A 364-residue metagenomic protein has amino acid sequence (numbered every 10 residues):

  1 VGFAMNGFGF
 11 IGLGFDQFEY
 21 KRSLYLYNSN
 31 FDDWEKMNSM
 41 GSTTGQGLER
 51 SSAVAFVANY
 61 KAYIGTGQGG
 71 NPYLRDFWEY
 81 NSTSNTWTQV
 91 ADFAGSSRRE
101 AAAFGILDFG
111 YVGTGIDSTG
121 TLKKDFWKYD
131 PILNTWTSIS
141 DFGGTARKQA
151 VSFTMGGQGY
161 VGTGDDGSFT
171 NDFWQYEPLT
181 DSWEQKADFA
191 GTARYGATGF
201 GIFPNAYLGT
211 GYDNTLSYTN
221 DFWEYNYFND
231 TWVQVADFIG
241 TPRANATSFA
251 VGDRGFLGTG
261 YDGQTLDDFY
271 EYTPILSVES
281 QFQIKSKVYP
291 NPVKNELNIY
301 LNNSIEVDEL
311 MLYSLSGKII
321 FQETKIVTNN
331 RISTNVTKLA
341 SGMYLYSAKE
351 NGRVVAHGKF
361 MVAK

Functional and structural regions predicted by a protein language model:
V1-I275: Kelch-like beta-propeller repeat domains
P274-I275, S280-F282: Sequence/structural signature of beta-propeller modules and their immediately flanking N-terminal secretory/stalk
Q281-Y289, V293-K364: C-terminal outer-membrane/trafficking sorting elements
